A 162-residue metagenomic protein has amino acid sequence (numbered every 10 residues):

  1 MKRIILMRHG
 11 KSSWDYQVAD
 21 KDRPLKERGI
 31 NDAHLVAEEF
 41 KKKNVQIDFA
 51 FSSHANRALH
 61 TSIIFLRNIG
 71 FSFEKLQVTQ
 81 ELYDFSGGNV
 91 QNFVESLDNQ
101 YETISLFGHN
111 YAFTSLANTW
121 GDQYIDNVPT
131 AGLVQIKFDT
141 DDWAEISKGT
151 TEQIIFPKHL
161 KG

Functional and structural regions predicted by a protein language model:
K2-L82, Q123-A131: Active-site-proximal alpha-helix that buttresses catalytic centers in soluble enzyme cores
Y16, T61-S62, G88, S115-N118: Short glycine-/acidic-enriched loop or helix-start segments at secondary-structure transitions that form or flank
I64-F65, T119, D139: Residue-level signal for well-ordered alpha-helical positions
Y83-S86, K158-K161: A short acidic, often aromatic-flanked loop/helix-cap motif at beta-alpha or helix-coil junctions that lines enzyme
L97-Q100, S105, N110-G132: Non-DNA-binding regulatory cores of transcription-related proteins, predominantly C-terminal effector-binding
Q123-P157: Domain-level recognition of soluble alpha/beta enzyme cores, biased toward histidine phosphatases/phosphomutases
